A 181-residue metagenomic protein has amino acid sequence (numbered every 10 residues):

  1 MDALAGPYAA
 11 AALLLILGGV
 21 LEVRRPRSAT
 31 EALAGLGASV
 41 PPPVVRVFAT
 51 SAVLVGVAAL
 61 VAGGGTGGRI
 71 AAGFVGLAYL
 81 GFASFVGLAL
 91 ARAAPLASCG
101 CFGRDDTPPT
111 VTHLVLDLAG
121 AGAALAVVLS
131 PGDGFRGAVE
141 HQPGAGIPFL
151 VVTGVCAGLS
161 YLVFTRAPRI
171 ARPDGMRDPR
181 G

Functional and structural regions predicted by a protein language model:
M1-G181: Membrane-interfacial helix-loop segments of redox and metal-homeostasis proteins, especially TM-loop-TM junctions
